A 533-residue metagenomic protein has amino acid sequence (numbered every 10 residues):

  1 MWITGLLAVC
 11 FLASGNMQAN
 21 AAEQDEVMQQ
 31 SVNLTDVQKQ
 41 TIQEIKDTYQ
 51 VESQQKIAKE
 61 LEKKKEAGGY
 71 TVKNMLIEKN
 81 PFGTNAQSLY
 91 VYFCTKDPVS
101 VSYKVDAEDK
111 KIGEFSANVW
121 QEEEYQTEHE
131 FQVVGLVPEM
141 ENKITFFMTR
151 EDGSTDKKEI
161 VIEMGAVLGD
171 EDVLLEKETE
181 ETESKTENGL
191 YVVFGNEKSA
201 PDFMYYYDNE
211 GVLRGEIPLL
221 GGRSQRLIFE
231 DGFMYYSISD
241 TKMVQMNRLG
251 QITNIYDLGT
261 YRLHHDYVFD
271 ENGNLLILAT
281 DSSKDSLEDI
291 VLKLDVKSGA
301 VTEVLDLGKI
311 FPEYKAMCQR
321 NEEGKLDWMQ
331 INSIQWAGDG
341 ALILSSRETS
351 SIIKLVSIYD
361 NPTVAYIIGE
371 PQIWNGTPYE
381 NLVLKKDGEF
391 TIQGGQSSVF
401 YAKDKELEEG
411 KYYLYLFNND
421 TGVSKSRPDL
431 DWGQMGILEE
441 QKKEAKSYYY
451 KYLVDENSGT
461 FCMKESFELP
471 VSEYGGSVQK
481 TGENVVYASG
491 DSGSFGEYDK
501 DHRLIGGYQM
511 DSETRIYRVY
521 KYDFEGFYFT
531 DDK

Functional and structural regions predicted by a protein language model:
T4-S14: Bacterial N-terminal signal peptides
L6, M17-N20, F115: N-terminal cationic amphipathic segment used for targeting or macromolecule association
L12-M28: Sec-dependent signal peptide cleavage junction
M28-V105, Q126-E130, V134-K533: Histidine-/acidic-rich catalytic cores in large beta-rich domains
E108-E124: Solvent-exposed serine/threonine-rich low-complexity stretches and specific carbohydrate-binding patches
